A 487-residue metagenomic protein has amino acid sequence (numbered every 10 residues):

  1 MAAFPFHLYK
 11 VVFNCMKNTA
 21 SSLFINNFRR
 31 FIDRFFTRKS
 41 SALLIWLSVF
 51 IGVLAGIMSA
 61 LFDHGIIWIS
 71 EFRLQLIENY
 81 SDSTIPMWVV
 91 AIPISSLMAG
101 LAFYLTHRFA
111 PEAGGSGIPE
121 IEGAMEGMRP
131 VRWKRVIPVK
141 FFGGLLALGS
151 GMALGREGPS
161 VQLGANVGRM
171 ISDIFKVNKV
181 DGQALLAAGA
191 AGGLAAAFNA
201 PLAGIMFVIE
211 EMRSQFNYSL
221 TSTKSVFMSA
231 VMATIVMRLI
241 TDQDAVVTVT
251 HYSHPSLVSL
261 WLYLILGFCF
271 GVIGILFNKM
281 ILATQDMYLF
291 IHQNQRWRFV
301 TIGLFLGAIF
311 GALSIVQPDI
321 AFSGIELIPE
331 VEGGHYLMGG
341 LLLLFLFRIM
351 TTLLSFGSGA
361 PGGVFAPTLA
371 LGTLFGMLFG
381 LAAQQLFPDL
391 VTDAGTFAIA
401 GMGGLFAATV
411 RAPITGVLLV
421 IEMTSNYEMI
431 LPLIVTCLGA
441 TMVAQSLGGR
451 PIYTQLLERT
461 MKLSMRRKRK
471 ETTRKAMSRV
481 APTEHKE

Functional and structural regions predicted by a protein language model:
A3-E487: Alpha-helical transmembrane segments and immediately membrane-proximal extracytoplasmic
